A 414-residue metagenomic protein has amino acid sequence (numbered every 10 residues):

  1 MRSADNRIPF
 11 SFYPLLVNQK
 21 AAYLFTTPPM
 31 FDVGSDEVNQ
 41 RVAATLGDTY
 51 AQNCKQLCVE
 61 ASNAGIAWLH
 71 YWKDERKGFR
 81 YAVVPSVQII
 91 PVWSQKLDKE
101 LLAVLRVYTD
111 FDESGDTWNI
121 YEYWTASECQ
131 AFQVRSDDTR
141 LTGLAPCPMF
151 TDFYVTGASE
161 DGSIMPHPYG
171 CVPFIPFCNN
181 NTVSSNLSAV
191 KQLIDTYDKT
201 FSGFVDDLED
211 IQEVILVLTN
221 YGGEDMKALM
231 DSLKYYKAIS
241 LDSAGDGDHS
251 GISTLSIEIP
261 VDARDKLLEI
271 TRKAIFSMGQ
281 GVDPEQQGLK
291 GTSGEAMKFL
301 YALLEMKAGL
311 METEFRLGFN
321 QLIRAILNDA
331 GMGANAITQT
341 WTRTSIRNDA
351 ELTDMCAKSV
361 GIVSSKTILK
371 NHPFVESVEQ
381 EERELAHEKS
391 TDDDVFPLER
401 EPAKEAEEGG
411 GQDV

Functional and structural regions predicted by a protein language model:
M1-V87, K404, E408-Q412: Extended, helix-rich architectural segments
R2-F10, P14-V17, F31-S35, N39 (+11 more regions): Intrinsic-disorder-associated interaction segments
F10-S11, Q52-V59, H70-Y71, E75-K77 (+7 more regions): Intrinsically disordered, low-complexity boundary segments flanking structured domains
G34, V38, V42-N53, A61 (+6 more regions): Short amphipathic alpha-helical segments
D48-N53, E60-W68, N181, Y197-L218 (+6 more regions): Short secondary-structure junctions and interdomain/linker hinges
S62-N63, W68-N179: Extended, regular secondary-structure scaffolds
Y154-G294, F299: Extended, charged amphipathic alpha-helical segments
A228-D246, I259, A263, I270-V414: C-terminal helix-loop subdomains that flank or include functional centers
